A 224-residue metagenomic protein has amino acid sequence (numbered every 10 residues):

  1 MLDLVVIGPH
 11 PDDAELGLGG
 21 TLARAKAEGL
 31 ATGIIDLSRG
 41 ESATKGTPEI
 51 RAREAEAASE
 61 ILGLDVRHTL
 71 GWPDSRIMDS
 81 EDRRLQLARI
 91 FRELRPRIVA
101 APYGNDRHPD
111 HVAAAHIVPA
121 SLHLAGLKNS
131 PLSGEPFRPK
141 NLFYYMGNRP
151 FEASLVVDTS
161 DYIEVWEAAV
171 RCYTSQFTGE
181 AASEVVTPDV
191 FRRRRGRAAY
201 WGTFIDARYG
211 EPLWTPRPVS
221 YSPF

Functional and structural regions predicted by a protein language model:
M1-I7, M78-F224: Metal-dependent de-N-acetylase/amidase catalytic core
M1-L94, W214: Active-site rim/loop-helix segments in enzyme catalytic domains that contact anionic ligands
